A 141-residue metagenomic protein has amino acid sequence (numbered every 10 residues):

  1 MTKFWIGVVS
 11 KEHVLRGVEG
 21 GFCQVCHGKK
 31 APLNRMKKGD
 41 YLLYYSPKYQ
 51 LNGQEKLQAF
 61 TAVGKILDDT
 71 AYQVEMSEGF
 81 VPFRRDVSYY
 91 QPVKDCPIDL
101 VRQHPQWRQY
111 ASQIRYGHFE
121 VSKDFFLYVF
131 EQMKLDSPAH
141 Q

Functional and structural regions predicted by a protein language model:
M1, H13-L15: Charged alpha-helical initiation segments
F4-I6, K11, Q24-A31, A71-Q141: Contiguous surface segments at macromolecular interaction interfaces
R16-V25: Short, polar loop/linker segments at the starts of domains and inter-domain junctions
M36-K37: Short, well-ordered loop/turn sites that connect or cap secondary structure elements
L43-Y44, T61: Hydrophobic beta-strand signal
S46, D68-A71: Conserved "cap/hinge" positions at secondary-structure junctions
S46-N52: Short, charged beta-turn/beta-strand-edge "cap" motif at the junction between a beta-strand and an adjacent loop
G53-D69: Short beta-strand-centered aromatic/proline hotspots
